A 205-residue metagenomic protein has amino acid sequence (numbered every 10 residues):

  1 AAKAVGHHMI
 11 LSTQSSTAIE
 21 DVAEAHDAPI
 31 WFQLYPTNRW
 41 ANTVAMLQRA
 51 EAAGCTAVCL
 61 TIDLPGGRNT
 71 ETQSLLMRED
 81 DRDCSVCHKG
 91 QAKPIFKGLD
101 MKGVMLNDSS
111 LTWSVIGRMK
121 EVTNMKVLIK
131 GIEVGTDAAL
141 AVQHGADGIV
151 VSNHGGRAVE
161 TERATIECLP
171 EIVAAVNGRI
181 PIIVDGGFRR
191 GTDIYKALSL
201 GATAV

Functional and structural regions predicted by a protein language model:
A1-Q14: Active-site cofactor/substrate anionic-group-binding motifs, chiefly glycine- and Lys/Arg-rich phosphate-binding loops
A4, D21-A25, N38-V184, G191-V205: Alpha/beta enzyme core
M9-L11, W31-L34, V127-I129, I183: Short catalytic-loop micro-motif centered on adjacent basic/acidic residues
Q14-S16, Y35-T37, D63: Beta-hairpin (beta-strand-turn-beta-strand) motif
